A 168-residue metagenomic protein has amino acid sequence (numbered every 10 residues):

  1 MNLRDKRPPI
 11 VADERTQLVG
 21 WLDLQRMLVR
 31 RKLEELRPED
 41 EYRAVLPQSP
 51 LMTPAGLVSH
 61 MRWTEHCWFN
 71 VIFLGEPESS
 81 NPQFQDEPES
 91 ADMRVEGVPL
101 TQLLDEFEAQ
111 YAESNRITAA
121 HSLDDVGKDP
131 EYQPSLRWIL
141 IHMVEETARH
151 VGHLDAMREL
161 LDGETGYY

Functional and structural regions predicted by a protein language model:
M1-P8, E14-R15, V19-E89, D129-Y168: Short, contiguous alpha-helical
E89-G127, R137-M143: Acidic/histidine-rich alpha-helical segments that form the ligand environment of transition-metal centers
